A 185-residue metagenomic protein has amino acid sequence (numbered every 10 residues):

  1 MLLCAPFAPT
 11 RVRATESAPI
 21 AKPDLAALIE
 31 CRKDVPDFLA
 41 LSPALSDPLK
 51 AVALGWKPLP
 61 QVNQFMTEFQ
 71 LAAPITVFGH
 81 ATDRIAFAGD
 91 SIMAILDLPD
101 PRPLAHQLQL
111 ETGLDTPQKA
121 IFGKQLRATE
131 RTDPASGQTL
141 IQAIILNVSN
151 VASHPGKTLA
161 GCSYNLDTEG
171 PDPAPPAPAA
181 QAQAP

Functional and structural regions predicted by a protein language model:
M1-P6: Bacterial N-terminal signal peptides
A8-A14: Sec/Tat signal peptide C-region and signal peptidase I cleavage site
A14-I95, P103: Short helix/turn-capping signatures at newly exposed starts of structured segments
A40, K50, M66, A86 (+7 more regions): Low-complexity, compositionally biased segments
L71-S136: Long, charged/polar, surface-exposed segments that mediate recognition or autoinhibition
E111-P185: Non-cytosolic coordination micro-motifs
